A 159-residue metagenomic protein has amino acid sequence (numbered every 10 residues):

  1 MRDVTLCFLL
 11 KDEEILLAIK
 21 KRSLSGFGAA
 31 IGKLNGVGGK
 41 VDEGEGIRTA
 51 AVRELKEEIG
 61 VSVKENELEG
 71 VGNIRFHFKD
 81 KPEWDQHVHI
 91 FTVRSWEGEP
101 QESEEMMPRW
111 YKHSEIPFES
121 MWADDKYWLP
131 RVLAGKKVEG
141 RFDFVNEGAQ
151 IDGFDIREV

Functional and structural regions predicted by a protein language model:
M1-N35, V63, E69: N-terminal strand-loop-strand
K11-E13, V145-G148: Short acidic-glycine loop/turn motifs at beta-strand connectors
L24-G28, W110, G148: A short local loop/turn or secondary-structure capping micro-motif enriched for an aromatic residue
V41-N66, R75-R131, Q150-V159: Unchanged
V71-N73: Residue-level recognition of beta-strand microenvironments
K136-V145: Low-complexity, intrinsically disordered Gly/Pro/Thr-rich segments
